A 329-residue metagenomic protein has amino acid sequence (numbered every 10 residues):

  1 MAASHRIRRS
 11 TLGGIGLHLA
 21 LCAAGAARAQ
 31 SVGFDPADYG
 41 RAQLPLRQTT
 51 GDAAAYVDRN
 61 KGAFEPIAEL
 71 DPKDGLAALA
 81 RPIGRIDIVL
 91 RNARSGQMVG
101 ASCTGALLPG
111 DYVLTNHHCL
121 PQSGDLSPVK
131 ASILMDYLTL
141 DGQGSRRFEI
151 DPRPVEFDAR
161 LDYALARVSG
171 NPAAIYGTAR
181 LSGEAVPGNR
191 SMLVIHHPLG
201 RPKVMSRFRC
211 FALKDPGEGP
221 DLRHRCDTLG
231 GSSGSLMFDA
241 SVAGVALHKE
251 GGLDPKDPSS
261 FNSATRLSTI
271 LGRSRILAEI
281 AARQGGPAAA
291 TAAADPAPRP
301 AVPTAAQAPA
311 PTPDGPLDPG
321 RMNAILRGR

Functional and structural regions predicted by a protein language model:
A2-I15: Bacterial N-terminal signal peptides that target proteins for export
G13-A23: Bacterial N-terminal signal peptides
C22, T228, G252: Alpha-helical and His/Cys-centered functional microenvironments
A29-C103, T291-R329: Protease-domain processing segments flanking chymotrypsin-fold serine proteases, especially trypsin-like
Q48, Y56-A68, A77-N92, V99-S102 (+5 more regions): Serine endopeptidase catalytic core focused on the charge-relay Asp
L108, E156, K214-E218, M237-R329: C-terminal subregion of chymotrypsin/trypsin-like serine protease catalytic domains
